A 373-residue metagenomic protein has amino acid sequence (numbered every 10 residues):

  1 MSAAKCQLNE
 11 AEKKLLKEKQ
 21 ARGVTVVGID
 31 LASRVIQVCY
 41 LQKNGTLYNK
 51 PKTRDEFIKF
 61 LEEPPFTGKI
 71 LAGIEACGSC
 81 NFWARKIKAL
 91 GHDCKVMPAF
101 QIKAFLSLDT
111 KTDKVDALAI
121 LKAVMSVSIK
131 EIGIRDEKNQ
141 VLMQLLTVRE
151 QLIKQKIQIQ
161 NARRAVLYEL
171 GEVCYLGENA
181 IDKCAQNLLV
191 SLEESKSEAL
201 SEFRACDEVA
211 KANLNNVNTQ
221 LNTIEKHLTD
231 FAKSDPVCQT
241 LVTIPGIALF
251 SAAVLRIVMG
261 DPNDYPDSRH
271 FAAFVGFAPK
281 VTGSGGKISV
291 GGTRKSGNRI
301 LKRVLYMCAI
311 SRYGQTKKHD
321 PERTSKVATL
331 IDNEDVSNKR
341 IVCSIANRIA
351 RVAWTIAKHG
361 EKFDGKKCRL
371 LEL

Functional and structural regions predicted by a protein language model:
M1-Q20, N222-K226, D230: Charged, flexible boundary elements
K17-E18, E225-G246, L255-V258: Extended, structured, electrostatic nucleic-acid-contact surfaces
A21-L41, I120: Gly/Thr-rich phosphate-binding beta-strand-loop-beta motif of the actin/hexokinase/Hsp70
R54-L71: Short, basic/hydrophobic alpha-helical segments
K95-I132, Q140, L188, K287-S296: Short alpha-helix plus adjacent loop in nuclease-associated cores
T147-C238: Glycine-rich, often acidic, oxyanion-interacting loops/wings at catalytic, nucleic-acid, or phospho-protein interfaces
T240-T243, L249, A253-N338: Phosphate-backbone recognition surface of nucleic-acid-processing proteins
G286, L330-L373: Low-complexity, acidic/Ser/Thr- and charged residue-rich accessory regions of DNA metabolism proteins
